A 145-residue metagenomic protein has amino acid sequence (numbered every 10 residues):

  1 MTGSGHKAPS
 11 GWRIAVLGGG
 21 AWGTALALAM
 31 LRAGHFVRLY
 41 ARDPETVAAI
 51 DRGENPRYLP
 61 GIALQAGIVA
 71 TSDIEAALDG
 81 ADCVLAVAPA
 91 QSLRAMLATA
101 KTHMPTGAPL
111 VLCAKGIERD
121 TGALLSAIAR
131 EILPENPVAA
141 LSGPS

Functional and structural regions predicted by a protein language model:
T2-I62, S72, T99: NAD(P)+-binding Rossmann beta1-loop-alpha1 motif at the extreme N-terminus of oxidoreductases
A15, R38, V69, P109-V111 (+1 more regions): A structural signal for isolated positions on well-ordered beta-strands in alpha/beta enzyme cores
G18, Q65-A66, A88, I117: Residues that cap or flank secondary-structure elements
T24, R57, A66, A77-L78 (+1 more regions): A broad, structure-centric signal for solvent-exposed, well-ordered loop/edge residues that line or flank functional
G34, G67-I68, A81: Short, well-ordered alpha-helix to beta-strand connector turns
P60-V69, P134-N136: A short helix-to-beta-strand connector/capping loop
I74-D79, C83-S145: Rossmann-like NAD(P)(H) cofactor-binding subdomain of soluble oxidoreductases
